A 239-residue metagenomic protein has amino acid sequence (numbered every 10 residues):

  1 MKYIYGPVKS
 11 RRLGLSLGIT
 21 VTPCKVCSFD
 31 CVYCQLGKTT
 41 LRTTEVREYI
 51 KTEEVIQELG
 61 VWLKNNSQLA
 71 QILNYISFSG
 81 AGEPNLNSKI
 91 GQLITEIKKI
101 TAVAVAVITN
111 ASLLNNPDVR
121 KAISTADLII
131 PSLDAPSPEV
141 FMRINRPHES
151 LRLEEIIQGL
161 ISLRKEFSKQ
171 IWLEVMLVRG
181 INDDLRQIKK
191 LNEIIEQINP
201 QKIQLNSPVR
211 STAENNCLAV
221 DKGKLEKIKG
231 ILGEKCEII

Functional and structural regions predicted by a protein language model:
K2-L15, V26, K64, R179-I239: Auxiliary Fe-S-binding modules of radical SAM enzymes
L13-E54: Canonical Radical SAM [4Fe-4S] cluster-binding loop centered on the CxxxCxxC motif and its immediate flanking residues
G18-T20, Q35, Y75-S79, A106-I108: Short, conserved beta-strand segments within well-ordered enzyme catalytic domains that often line or immediately flank
C24-C27, L41, S79-N87, I156: An N-terminal domain-start capping segment
C34-K38, I72-Y75, P136-V140, I171-W172: Short, basic/glycine-rich phosphate-binding loops at helix/coil junctions that contact nucleotide phosphates
K38-S77, K89: Conserved alpha-helical substructure of the radical SAM core
N85-N206, R210-A219: Conserved AdoMet/S-adenosylmethionine-binding subsite of the radical SAM
